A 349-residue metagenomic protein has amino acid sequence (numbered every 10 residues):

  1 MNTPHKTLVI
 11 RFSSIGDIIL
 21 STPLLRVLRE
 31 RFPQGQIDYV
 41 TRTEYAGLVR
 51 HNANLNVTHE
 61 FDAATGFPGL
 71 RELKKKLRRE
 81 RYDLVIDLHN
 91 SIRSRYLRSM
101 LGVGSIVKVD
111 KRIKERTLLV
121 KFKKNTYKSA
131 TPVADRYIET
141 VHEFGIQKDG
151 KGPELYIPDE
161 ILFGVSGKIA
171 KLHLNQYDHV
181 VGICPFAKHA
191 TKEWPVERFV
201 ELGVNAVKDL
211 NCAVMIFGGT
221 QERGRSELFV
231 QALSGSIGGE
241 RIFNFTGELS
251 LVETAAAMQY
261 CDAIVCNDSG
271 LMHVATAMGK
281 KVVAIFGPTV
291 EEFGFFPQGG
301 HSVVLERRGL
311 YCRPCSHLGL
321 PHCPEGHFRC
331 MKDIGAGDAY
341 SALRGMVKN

Functional and structural regions predicted by a protein language model:
M1-N349: Catalytic machinery of carbohydrate-active enzymes, primarily nucleotide-sugar-dependent glycosyltransferases
